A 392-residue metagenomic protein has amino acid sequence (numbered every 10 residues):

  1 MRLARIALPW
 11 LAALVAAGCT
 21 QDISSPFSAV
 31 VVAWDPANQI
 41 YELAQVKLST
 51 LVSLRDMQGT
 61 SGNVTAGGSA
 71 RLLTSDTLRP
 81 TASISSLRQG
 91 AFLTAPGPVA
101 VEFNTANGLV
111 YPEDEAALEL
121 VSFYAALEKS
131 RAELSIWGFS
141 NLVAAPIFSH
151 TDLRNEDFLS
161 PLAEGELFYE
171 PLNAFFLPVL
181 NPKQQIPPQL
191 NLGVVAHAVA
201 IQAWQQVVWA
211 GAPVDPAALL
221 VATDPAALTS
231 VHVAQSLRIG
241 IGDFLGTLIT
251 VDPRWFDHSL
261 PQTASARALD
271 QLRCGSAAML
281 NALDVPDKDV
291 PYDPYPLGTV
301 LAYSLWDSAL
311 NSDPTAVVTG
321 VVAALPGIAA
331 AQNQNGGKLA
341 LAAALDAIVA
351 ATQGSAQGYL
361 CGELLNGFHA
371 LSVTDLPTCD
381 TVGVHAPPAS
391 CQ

Functional and structural regions predicted by a protein language model:
M1, R131-G138, T250, D313: Secondary-structure transition/hinge residues
M1-L8: Bacterial N-terminal signal peptides that target proteins for export
P9-A13: Terminal and linker regions of secretory-pathway proteins
V15-G18: C-terminal motif of bacterial Sec signal peptides marking the signal peptidase cleavage site
T20-I136, S140-I147, L153-P187, Q205 (+1 more regions): Acidic/polar low-complexity interaction segments
V110, A116, F123-K129, P146-Q392: Extracellular protease catalytic domains of secreted zymogens
